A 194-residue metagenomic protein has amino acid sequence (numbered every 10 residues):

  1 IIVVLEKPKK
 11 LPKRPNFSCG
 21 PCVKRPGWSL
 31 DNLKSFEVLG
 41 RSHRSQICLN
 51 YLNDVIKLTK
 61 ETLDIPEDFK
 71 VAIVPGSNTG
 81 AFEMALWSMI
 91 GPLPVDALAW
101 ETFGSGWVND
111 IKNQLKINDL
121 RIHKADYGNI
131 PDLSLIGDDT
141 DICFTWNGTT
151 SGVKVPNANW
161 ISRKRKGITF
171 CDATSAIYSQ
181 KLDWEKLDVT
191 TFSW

Functional and structural regions predicted by a protein language model:
I1-Q46: N-terminal "arm"/small-domain region of PLP-dependent enzymes with the aminotransferase-like
P8, T62-I65, L115: Short, conserved catalytic or adaptor-binding loops enriched in Gly and charged residues
P12-R14, F69, D139: Sequence-level motif detector for i,i+2 pairs with an aromatic at +2
S18, I73, T191-F192: Structural signal for conserved beta-strand scaffold positions within catalytic alpha/beta enzyme cores
C19-C22, C48, C143, C171: Generic recognition of cysteine residues
D31-K34, V55-T59, P131, R165-C171: A broad, low-specificity signal for short, low-complexity segments enriched in glycine/proline and polar/charged
N32-M84, S88, W100-D110: Conserved N-terminal alpha-helix of the aminotransferase class I/II PLP-enzyme fold
A81-W194: Conserved PLP-enzyme active-site core in the AAT-like
